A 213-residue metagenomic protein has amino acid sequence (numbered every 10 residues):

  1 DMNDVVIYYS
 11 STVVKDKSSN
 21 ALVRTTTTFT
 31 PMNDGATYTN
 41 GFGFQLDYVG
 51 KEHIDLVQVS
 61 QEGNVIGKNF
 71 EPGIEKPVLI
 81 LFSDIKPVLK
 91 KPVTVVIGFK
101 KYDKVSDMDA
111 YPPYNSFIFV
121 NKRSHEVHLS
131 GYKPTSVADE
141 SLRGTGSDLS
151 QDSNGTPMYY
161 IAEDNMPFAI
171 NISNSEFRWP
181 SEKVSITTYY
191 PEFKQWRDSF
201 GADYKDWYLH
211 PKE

Functional and structural regions predicted by a protein language model:
D1-E213: Extracellular distal adhesion/interaction modules in secreted or cell-surface proteins
